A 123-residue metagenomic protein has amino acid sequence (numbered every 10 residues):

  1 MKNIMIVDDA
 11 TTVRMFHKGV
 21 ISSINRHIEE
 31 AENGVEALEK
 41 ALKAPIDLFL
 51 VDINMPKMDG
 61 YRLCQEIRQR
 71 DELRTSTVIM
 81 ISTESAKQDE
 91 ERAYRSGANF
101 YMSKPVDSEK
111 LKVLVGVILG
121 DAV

Functional and structural regions predicted by a protein language model:
T11-E29, I118: Two-component/phosphorelay signaling modules centered on CheY-like receiver
N25-E32, K40, M102: Short hydrophobic/Thr-rich beta-strand motif most characteristic of the beta2 strand and flanking loop of CheY-like
A44-L50: Active-site beta3 strand of CheY-like receiver
M55: Receiver (REC) domain active-site loop signature in two-component systems and cognate sites in sensor histidine kinases
V106-V115: C-terminal output helix
